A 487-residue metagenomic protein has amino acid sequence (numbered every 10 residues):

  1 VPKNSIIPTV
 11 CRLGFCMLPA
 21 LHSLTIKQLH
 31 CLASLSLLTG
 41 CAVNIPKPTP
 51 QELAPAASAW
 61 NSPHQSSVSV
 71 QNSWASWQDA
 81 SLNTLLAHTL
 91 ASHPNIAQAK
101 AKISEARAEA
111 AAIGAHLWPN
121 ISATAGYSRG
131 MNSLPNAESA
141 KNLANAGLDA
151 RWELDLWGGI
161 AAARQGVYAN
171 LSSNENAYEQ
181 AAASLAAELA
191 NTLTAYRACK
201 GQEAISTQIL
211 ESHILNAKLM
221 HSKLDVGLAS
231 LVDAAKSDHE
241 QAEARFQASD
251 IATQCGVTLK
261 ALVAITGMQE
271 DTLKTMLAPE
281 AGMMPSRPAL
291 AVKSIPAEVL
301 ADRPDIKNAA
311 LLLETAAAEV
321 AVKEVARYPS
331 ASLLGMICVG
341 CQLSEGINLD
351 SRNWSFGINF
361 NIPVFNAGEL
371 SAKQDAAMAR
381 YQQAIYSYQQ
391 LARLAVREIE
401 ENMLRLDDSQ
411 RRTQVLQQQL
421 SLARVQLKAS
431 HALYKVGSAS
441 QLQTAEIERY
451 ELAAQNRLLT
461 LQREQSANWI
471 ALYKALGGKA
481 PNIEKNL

Functional and structural regions predicted by a protein language model:
S5-F15: Positively charged N-terminal leader segments that act as targeting/secretion signals
C11, L18-L21, T25-A91, A144 (+3 more regions): Terminal intrinsically disordered/low-complexity segments used for targeting and assembly
A97, L117-A140, R151-Q180, A195 (+5 more regions): Small/polar (Gly/Ser/Thr/Ala-rich) solvent-exposed segments that form structured loops/beta-strands/short helices used
A144-A150, T192, I295, W354-F360: Hydrophobic, lipid-facing positions within transmembrane beta-strands of outer-membrane proteins
I160, N176-I295, R405, S409 (+5 more regions): Periplasmic alpha-helical coiled-coil/stalk elements that build and connect Gram-negative outer-membrane
L313-V322: Long hydrophobic segments that form regular secondary structure
